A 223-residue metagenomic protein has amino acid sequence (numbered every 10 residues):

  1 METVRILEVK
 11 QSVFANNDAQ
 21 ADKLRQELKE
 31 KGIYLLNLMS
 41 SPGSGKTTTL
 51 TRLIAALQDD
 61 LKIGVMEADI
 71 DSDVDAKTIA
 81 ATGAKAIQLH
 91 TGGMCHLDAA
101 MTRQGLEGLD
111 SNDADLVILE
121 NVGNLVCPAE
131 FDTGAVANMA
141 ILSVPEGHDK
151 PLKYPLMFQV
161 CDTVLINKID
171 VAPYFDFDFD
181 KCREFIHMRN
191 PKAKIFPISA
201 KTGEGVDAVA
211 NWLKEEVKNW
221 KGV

Functional and structural regions predicted by a protein language model:
T3-Q26, E30-M39, S44, T48 (+3 more regions): Nucleotide-state-sensitive switch-loop elements of NTP-binding domains
F14, N112-L119, L165-D170, L213-G222: Short secondary-structure transition/capping segments
T49, D98, K150-K153, D178 (+1 more regions): Residues at alpha-helix caps and immediate loop-helix transition turns in enzyme cores, especially N- and C-cap
D69, N167, S199: Active-site glycine-centered loops adjacent to acidic/histidine catalytic or metal-binding residues that shape
H90, L142, S199: Residues at the C-termini of beta-strands that transition into short coil/loop
P128-A135, V144-K192: Conserved C-terminal guanine-recognition region of P-loop GTPase G domains, centered on the G4
A172-V223: Canonical P-loop GTPase G-domain recognition
